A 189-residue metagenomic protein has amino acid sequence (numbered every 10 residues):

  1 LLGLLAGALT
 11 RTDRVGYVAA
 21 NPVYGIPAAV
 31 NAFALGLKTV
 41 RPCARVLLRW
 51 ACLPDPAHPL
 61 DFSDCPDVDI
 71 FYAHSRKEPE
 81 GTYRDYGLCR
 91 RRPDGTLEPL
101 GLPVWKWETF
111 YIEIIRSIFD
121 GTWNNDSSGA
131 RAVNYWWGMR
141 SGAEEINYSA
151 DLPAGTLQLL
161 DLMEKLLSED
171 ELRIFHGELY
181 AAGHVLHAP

Functional and structural regions predicted by a protein language model:
L1-P189: A residue-level marker of the well-folded mature domains of exported/periplasmic proteins
